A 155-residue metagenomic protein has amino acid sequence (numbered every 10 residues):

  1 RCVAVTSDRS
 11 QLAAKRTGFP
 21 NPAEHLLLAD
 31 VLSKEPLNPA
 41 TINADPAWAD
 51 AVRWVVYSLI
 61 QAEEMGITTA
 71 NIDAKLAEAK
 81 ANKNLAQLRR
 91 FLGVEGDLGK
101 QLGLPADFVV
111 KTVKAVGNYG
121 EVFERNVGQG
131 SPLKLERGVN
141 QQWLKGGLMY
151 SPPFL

Functional and structural regions predicted by a protein language model:
R1-L26: A ligand-binding cleft/hinge motif common to bilobed small-molecule-binding domains
T6, V122-N126, S151: Conserved active-site loop/cleft motifs that coordinate metal ions or position small ligands
P20-A23, L104, Q129-K134: Short amphipathic alpha-helical surface micro-motifs
L28-V110, N118-Y119, G130, Q142-L155: Extended ligand-binding regions for polar small-molecule ligands
Y119-L135: Detector for small/aliphatic-rich hydrophobic stretches
